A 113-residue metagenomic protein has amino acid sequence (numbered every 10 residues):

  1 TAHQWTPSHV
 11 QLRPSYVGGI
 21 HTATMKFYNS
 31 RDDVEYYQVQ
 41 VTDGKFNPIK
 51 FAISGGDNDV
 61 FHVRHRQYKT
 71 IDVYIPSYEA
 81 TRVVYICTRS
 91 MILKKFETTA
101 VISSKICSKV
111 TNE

Functional and structural regions predicted by a protein language model:
A2-Y28: Beta-sheet-dominated interaction scaffolds and their linkers
I20, N58, Y68, T99-C107: Short edge beta-strand segments in beta-sheet-rich domains
I20, V34, Y68, E79-V83: Extracellular Ig-like/FN3 beta-sandwich strand-entry sites
A23, Y37, I71-V73, V84-I86: Hydrophobic residues positioned within well-ordered beta-strands of beta-sheet architectures
K26-F27, V41, I75: Hydrophobic beta-strand positions in extracellular immunoglobulin-like domains
R31-P48, T88-S90: Short acidic, flexible loop segments centered on an aromatic residue
N47-E79: Intrinsically disordered, low-complexity Pro/Gly/Ser/Thr-rich segments with frequent PxxP/GP/PP motifs and embedded
P76-E113: Terminal connector regions
